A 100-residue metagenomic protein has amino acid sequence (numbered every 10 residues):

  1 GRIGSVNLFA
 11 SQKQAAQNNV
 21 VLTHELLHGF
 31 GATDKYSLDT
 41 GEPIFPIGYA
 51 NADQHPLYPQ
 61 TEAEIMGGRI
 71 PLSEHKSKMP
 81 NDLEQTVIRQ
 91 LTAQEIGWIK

Functional and structural regions predicted by a protein language model:
G1-R2, L27: Generic hydrophobic/packing signal
R2-G4, F9-K13, G41-K100: Metalloprotease/metallohydrolase-associated module, dominated by Zn2+-dependent proteases
V6, N18-N19: Juxtacatalytic substrate-recognition/specificity segment
N19-K35: Active-site recognition of the HExxH zinc-binding catalytic motif
S37-D39: Zinc-dependent metallopeptidase catalytic helix centered on the HExxH motif and its immediate flanking segment
